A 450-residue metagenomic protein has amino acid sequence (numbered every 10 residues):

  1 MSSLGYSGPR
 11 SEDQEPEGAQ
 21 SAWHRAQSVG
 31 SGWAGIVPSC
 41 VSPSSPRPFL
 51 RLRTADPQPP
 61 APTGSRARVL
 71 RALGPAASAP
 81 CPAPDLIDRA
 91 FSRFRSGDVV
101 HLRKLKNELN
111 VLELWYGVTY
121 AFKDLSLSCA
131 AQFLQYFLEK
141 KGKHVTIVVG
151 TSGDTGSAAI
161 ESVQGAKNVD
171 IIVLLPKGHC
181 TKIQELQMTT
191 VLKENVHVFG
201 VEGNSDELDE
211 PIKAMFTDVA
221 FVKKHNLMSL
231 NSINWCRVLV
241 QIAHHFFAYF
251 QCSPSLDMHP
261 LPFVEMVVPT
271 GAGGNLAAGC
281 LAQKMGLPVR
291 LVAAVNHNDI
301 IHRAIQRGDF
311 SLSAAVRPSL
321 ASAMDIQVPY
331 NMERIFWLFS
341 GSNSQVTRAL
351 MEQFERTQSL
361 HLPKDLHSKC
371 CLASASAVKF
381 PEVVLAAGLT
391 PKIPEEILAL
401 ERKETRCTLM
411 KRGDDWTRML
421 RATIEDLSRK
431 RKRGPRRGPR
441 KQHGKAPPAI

Functional and structural regions predicted by a protein language model:
M1-I450: PLP-dependent amino-acid enzyme catalytic core
